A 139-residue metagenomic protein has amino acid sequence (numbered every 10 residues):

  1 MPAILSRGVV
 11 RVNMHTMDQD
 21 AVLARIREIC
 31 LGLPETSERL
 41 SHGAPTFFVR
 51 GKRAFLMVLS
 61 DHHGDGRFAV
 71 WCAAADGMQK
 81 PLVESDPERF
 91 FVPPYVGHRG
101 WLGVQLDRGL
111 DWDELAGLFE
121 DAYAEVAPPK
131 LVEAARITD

Functional and structural regions predicted by a protein language model:
P2-D139: Charge-dense, helix-prone N-terminal extensions
